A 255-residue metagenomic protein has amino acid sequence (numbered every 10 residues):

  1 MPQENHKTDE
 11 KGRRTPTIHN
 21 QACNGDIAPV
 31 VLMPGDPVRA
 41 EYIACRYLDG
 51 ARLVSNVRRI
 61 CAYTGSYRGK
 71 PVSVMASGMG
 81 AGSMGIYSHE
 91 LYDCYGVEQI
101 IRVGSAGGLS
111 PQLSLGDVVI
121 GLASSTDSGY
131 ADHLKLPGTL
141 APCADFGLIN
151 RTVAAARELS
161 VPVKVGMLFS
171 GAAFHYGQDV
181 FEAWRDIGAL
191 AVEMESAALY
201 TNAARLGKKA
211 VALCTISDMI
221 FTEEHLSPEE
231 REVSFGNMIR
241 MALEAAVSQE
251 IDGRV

Functional and structural regions predicted by a protein language model:
P2-N150: Metabolite-binding pocket within alpha/beta catalytic cores that recognizes anionic/polar moieties
P37, G107, F169-A173, A198 (+2 more regions): Glycine-rich beta-alpha junction loops
G50-N56, S160-G166, Q249-V255: Flexible, glycine/charged-enriched surface loops at secondary-structure junctions
T139-I187: Active-site rim beta-loop-alpha module in soluble metabolic enzymes
R151-L159, N202, M241-Q249: Generic non-transmembrane alpha-helical segments
Q178-S217: A C-terminal functional module that forms or caps the active site or interfaces directly with catalytic machinery
I220-V255: His/Asp/Glu-rich mid-to-C-terminal helical/loop segments that flank catalytic regions of hydrolases
